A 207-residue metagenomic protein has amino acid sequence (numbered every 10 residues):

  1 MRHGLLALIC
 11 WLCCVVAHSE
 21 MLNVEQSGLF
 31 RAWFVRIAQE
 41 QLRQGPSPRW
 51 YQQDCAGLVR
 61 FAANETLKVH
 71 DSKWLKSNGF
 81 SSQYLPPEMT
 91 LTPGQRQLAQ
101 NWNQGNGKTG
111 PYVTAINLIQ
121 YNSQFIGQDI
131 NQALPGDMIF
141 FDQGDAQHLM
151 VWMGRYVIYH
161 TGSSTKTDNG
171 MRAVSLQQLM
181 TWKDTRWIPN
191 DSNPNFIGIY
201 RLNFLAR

Functional and structural regions predicted by a protein language model:
M1-G4: Positively charged n-region of N-terminal signal peptides that target proteins for export
L6, W11, F30, Y51-D54 (+1 more regions): Residues at the start of alpha-helices and the adjacent loop-to-helix junctions
I9-S19: Hydrophobic h-region of N-terminal signal peptides that target proteins for export in Gram-negative bacteria
A17-Y112: N-terminal capping segments
G57-F61, L149-W152, V157-H160, A173 (+1 more regions): Active-site scaffold segments
S81-T167: ...with weaker cross-activation on analogous glycine-rich loops/strands in unrelated enzymes
H160-S163, G170-R207: Low-complexity, Gly/Ser/Thr/Pro-rich intrinsically disordered linker/tail segments
